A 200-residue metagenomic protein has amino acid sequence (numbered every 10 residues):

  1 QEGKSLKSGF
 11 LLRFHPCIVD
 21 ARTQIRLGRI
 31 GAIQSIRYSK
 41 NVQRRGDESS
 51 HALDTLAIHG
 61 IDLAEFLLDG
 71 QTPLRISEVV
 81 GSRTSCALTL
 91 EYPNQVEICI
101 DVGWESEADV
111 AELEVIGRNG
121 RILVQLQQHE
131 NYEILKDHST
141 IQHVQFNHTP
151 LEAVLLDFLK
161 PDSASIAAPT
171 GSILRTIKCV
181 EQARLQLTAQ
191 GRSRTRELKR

Functional and structural regions predicted by a protein language model:
Q1-R44: A contiguous active-site-proximal alpha/beta segment in oxidoreductase catalytic domains
E2-G3, H59, R118: Structured helix-beta-strand junction loops
S5, P93, D157-R200: C-terminal helix-rich "cap/oligomerization" subdomain common to oxidoreductases
C17-A21, A32, A57-A64, V154: Internal, well-ordered alpha-helical segments in soluble enzyme and binding-protein domains
D20-Q24, L63, A87, D157 (+1 more regions): Alpha-helical elements of Rossmann-like donor-binding domains used by nucleotide-donor carbohydrate transfer enzymes
S35-N41, S77-E78, T140, Q145: Short amphipathic
N41-A108, G171-L174: Rossmann-like dinucleotide-binding domain that binds NAD(P)(H)
V80-R83, N94-D157, P169: NAD(P)-dinucleotide binding in Rossmann-like oxidoreductases
